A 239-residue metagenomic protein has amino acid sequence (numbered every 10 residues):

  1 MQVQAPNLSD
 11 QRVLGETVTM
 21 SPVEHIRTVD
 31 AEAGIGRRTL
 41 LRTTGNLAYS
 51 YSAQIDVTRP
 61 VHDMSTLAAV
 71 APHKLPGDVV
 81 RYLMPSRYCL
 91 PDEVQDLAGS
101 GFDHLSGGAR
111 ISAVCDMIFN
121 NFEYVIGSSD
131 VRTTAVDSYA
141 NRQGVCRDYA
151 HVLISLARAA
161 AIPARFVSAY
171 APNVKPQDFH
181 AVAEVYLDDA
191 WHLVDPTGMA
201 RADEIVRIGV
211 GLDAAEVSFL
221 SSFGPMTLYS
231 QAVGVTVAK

Functional and structural regions predicted by a protein language model:
M1-V61: Intrinsically disordered, low-complexity N-terminal segments that are enriched in acidic
Q2-R12, A69-A71, D137-Q143, R147-A150 (+1 more regions): Short low-complexity stretches enriched in small and charged residues
V3, M20, R42-T43, V57 (+7 more regions): Generic structural "secondary-structure junction" signal
Q11, P22-I26, P72-L75, R201-V210: Short, surface-exposed linear segments at secondary-structure transitions and domain or protein termini
I55, H73-G144, V152, A214 (+1 more regions): Secondary-structure boundary elements
M64-P76: Short, His- and charge-rich active-site/binding loops that engage polyanionic ligands
D116, D148-P225, Y229: Hydrophobic/aromatic-rich core segments of domains that either
